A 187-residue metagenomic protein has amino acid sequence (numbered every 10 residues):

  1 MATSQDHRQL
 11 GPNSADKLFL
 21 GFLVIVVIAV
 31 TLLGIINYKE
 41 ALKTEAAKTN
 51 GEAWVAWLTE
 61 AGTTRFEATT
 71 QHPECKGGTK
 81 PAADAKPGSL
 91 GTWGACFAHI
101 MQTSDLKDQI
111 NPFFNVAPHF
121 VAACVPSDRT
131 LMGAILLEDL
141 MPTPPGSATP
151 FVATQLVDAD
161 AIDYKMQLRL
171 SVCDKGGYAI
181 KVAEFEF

Functional and structural regions predicted by a protein language model:
M1-T3: N-terminal intrinsically disordered, acidic low-complexity segments at the extreme N-terminus
H7-V55: Amphipathic alpha-helical segments typified by the pilin-like N-terminal helix that continues immediately C-terminal
E52-E67, G77: Short N-proximal segments of mature Sec-exported proteins
F66-F187: Periplasmic/extracellular, small/polar-rich flexible segments of pilin-like filament-forming proteins
